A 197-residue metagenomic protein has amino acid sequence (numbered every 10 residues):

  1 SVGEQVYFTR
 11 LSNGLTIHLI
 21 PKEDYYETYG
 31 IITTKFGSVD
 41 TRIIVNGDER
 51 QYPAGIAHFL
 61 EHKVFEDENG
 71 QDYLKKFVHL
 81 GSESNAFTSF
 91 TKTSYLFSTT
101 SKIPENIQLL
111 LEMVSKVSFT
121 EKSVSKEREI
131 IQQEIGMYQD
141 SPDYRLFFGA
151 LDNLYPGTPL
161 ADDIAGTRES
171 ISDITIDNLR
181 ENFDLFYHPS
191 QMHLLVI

Functional and structural regions predicted by a protein language model:
S1-D72, R180-I197: His/Glu-rich zincin catalytic helix
R10, P21, D67, D72-I197: Charge-rich, well-structured scaffold segments of protease-associated domains
